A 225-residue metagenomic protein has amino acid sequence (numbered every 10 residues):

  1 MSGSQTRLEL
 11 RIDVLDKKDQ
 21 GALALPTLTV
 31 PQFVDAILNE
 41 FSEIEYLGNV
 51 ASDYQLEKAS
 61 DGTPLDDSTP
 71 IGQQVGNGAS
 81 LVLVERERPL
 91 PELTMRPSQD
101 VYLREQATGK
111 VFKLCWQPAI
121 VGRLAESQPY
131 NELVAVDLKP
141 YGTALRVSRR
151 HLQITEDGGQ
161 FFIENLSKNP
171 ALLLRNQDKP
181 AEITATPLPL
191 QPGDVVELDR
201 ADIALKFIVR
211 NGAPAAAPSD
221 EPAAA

Functional and structural regions predicted by a protein language model:
M1-G21, L25-P26, P31, D35-T143 (+1 more regions): Intrinsically disordered, low-complexity acidic Ser/Thr-rich regulatory segments
K17, Q106, R146-S148, E182 (+1 more regions): Residues that act as N-cap/strand-start positions at coil-to-secondary-structure junctions
D53-D67, H151-L152, G159-D194: Forkhead-associated
G122, Q153-T155: Conserved positions in beta-strands of structured domains
R123, N165-L166, R175, R200 (+1 more regions): Residue-level recognition of conserved beta-strand positions in structured domain cores
K179-I203, I208-A224: C-terminal regulatory/effector modules of DNA-binding transcriptional regulators
